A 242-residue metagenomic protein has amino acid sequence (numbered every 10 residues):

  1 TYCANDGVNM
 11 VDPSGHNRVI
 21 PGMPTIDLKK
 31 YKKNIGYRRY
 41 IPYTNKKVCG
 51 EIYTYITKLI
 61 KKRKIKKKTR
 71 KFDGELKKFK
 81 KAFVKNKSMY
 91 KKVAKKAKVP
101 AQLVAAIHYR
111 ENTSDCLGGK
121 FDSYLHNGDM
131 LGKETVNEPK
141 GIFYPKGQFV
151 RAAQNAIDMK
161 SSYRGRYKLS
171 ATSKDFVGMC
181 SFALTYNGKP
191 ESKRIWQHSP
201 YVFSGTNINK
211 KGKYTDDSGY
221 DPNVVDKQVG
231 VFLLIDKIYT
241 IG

Functional and structural regions predicted by a protein language model:
T1-K32: Short turn/helix-capping motifs enriched in Asx and small/polar residues
N9-M10, N112-Y124: Secretory-pathway/luminal and periplasmic proteins that interact with or process carbohydrate-rich
M23-K91: N-terminal export signals and maturation junctions of secreted/periplasmic proteins
I35, N45-K46, I52, I56 (+1 more regions): Non-catalytic cell-wall polysaccharide-engagement segments
F72-K81, S88-K96, K133-K146: Second-shell loop/turn segments in exported
S88-K92, A105, Q154, D158: Solvent-exposed, polar/charged alpha-helical surfaces in well-ordered, non-transmembrane soluble domains, broadly
K98-C116, A156-I157: Short, functionally critical alpha-helical segments immediately adjacent to catalytic or ligand/cofactor-binding
G119-K140: Short, surface-exposed glycine/acidic/tryptophan-bearing loops
